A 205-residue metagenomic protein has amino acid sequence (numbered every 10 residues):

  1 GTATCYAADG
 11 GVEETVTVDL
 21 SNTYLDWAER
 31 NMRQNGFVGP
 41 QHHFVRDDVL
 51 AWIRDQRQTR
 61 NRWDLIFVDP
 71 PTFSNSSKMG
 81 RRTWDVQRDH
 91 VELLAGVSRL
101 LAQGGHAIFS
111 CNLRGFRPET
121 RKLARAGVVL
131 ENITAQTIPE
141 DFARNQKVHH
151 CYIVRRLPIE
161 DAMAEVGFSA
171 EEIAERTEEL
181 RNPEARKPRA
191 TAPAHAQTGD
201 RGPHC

Functional and structural regions predicted by a protein language model:
T2-V12: Conserved SAM-binding loop of SAM-dependent methyltransferases across substrates and taxa, primarily the Class I
A7, G96-V97: Class I S-adenosylmethionine-dependent transferase superfamily signal
E14-D19: Conserved SAM-binding motif I beta-strand of class I
S21-R62: S-adenosyl-L-methionine
N22-Y24, R46, W63-G96: Mobile active-site "lid"/loop adjacent to the S-adenosyl-L-methionine
L101-A102: Helix-to-beta-strand junctions that scaffold the AdoMet/dcAdoMet cofactor pocket in Class I SAM-dependent enzymes
H106-L180, E184-R189, D200-C205: C-terminal catalytic and target-recognition region of SAM-dependent MTase-like enzymes, primarily methyltransferases
